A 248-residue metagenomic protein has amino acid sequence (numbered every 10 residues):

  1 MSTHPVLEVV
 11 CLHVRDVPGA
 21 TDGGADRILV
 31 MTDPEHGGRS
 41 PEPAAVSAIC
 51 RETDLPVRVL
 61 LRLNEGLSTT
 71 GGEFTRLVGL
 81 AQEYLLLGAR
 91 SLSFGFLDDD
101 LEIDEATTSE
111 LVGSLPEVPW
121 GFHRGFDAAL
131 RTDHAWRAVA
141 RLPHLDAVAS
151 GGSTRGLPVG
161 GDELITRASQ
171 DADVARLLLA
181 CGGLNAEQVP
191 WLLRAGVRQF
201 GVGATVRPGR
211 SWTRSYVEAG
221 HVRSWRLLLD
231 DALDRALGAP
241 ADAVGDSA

Functional and structural regions predicted by a protein language model:
M1-V10, C50-R51, P240-A241: N-terminal amphipathic alpha-helix/helix-capping segment at the start of soluble metabolic enzymes
P5-C11, I28-V30, V57-L61, L92-F94 (+4 more regions): Hydrophobic faces of well-ordered beta-strands that scaffold small-molecule active sites in alpha/beta enzyme cores
E8, R27-H36, S40-P41, L55-R58 (+1 more regions): Non-catalytic helical/linker scaffolds that mediate oligomerization, partner binding, and domain coupling around large
C11-E35, L87-G88: Catalytic domains of carbohydrate-active enzymes, especially glycoside hydrolases
L12-G23, V59, L67-E83, D127-P143 (+3 more regions): Catalytic cores of alpha/beta
V14-R15, P34-D54, G71-R76, F96-P116 (+4 more regions): Active-site-adjacent beta->alpha loops and helix N-cap segments on the catalytic face of soluble alpha/beta enzymes
A25, D54, G88-A89, E117 (+2 more regions): A structural motif
R62-E65, G88, A172-A248: C-terminal alpha-helical cap/extension of soluble enzyme domains
